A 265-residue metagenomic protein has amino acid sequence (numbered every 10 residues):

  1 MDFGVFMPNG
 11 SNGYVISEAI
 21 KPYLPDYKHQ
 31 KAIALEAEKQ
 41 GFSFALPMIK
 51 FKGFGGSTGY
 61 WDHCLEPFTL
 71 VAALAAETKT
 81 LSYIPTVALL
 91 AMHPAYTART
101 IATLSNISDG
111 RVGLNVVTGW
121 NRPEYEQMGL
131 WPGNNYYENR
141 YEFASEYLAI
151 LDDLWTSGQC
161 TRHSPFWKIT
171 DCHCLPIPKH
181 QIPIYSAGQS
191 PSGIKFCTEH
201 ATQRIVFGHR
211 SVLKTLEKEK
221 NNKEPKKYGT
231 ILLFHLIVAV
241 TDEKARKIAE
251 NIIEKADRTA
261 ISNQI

Functional and structural regions predicted by a protein language model:
M1-T78, H163, I177-I182: N-terminal beta1-alpha1-beta2 module of alpha/beta enzyme domains
F3-V5, A45-P47, S82-P85, V112-V116 (+3 more regions): Hydrophobic faces of well-ordered beta-strands that scaffold small-molecule active sites in alpha/beta enzyme cores
V5-N9, L35-K39, Y136-I177, S211-I265: An alpha-helical appendage that flanks or caps ligand/catalytic pockets
G13-Y27, T86-A95, G133-N134, P178-Q189 (+1 more regions): Active-site mouth loops of central-metabolism enzymes
Y23, S57-L65, T100-I101, D242-A256: Aromatic- and acidic-residue-enriched segments that line the glycan-binding/catalytic groove of carbohydrate-active
F51-G55, W61-L65, L90-A95, F207-K214 (+1 more regions): Acidic-and-aromatic substrate-binding clefts and catalytic sites of carbohydrate-active enzymes
E77-T80, S108, E199-R204: Glycine-enriched alpha-helix->loop->beta-strand junction motifs that scaffold or abut catalytic
H93-H200, L213-K214, K226: Internal, glycine-rich beta/alpha segment that forms the wall or movable "lid" of small-molecule/cofactor binding
